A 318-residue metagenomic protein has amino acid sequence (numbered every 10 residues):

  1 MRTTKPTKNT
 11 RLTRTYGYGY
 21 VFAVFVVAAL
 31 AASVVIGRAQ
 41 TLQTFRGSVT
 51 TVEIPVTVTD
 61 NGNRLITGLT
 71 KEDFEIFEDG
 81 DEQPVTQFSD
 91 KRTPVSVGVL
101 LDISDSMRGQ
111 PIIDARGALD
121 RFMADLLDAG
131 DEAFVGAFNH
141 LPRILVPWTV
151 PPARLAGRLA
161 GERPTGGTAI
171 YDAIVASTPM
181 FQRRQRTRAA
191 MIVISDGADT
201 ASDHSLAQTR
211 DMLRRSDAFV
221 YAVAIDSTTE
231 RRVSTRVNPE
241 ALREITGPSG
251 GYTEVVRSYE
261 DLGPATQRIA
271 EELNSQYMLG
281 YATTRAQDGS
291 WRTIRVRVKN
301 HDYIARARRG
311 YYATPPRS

Functional and structural regions predicted by a protein language model:
T4-V34: Short, low-complexity, charge-dense intrinsically disordered segments
I36-S318: Scaffold/interface architecture of coatomer-like assemblies
